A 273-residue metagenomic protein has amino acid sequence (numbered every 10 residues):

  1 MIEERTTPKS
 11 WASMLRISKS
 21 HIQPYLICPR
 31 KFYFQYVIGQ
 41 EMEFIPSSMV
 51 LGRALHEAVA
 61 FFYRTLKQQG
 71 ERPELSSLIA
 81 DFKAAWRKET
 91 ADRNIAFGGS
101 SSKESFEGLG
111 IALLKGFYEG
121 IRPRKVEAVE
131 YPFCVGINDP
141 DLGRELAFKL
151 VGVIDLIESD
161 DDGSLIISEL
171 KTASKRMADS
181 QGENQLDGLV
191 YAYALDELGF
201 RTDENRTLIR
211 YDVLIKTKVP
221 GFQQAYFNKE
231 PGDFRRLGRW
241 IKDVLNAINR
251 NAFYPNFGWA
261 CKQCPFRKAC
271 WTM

Functional and structural regions predicted by a protein language model:
L15, K149-L150, N184-D187, F257 (+1 more regions): Active-site-proximal structural scaffolding
S20, M42-V50, Q181, A252-W259: Structural motif
Q23, I27-K67, E107-G110, E130-Y131 (+1 more regions): Nuclease catalytic cores
C28-F34, D161-E169, G238-K242: Active-site-adjacent bridging/hinge elements
S47, L51, S102, F106 (+2 more regions): Hydrophobic (often cysteine-bearing) scaffold residues that line and stabilize catalytic clefts of nucleotide/cofactor
A58-I137: A non-catalytic, helix-rich entry segment at domain boundaries
P73, S180-Q181, A194-M273: Metal-dependent nuclease catalytic regions and adjoining charged, substrate-binding loops involved in nucleic-acid end
E130-L198: Non-catalytic protein-protein interaction segments used by genome-maintenance enzymes to assemble and couple activities
